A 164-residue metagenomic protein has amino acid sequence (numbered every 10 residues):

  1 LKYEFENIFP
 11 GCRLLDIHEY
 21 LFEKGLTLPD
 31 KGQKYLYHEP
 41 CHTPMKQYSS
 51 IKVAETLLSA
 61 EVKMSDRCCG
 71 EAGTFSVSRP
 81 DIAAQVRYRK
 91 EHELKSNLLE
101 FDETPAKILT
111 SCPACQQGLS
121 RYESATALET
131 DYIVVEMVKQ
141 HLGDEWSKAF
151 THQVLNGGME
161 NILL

Functional and structural regions predicted by a protein language model:
L1-L164: Iron-sulfur cluster-binding electron-transfer modules in prokaryotic oxidoreductases
